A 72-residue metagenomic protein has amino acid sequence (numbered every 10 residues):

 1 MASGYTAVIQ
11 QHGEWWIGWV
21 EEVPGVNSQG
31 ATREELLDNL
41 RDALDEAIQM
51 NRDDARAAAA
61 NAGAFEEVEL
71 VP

Functional and structural regions predicted by a protein language model:
M1-V8, E34-P72: Short, charged, surface-exposed hinge/linker loops at domain edges that act as mobile lids or interdomain connectors
Y5, W16, V26-S28: Structural detector for hydrophobic anchor residues on beta-strands
I9-E21: Short aromatic-glycine-(Arg/Gly/Cys) micro-motifs in beta-strand/loop hairpins
W19, Q29, A47: Residues that scaffold the ATP/ADP-binding catalytic core of kinase and kinase-like folds
V20-V23, R41: ATP/adenylate-binding site constellation spanning eukaryotic-like Ser/Thr protein kinases, ABC-transporter
E22-G25, A64: Residue-level preference for alpha-helix termini and adjacent loops
P24-E34: A short, exposed loop/beta-hairpin motif centered on an aromatic-Gly-Thr core
